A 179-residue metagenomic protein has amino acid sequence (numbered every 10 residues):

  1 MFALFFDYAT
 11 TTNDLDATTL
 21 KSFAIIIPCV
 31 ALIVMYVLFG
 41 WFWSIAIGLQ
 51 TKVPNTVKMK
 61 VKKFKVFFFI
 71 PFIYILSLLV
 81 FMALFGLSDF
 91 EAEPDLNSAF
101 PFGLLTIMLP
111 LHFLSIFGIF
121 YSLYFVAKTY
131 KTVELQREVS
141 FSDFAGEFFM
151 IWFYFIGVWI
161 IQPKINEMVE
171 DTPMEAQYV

Functional and structural regions predicted by a protein language model:
F2-M35, I75-F117: Membrane-helix interface segments in multi-pass membrane proteins
N13-L20, T51-K63, E134-E138: Membrane-interface helix-boundary motifs at transmembrane edges
N13-T18, E167-V179: Low-complexity, intrinsically disordered extramembrane tails and loops of integral membrane proteins
M35-Y36, D143-K164: Hydrophobic, aromatic-rich membrane-embedded alpha-helical segments
Y36-T51, S122-K128, I161-Q162: Membrane-water interface of transmembrane alpha-helices
I45-I75: Alpha-helical transmembrane segments with an aromatic anchor "belt"
I45-V57, A127-Q136, E167-P173: Cytoplasmic membrane-interface regions of multi-pass membrane proteins
I75-L79, L104-F148, I161: Feature detects long, helix-prone N-terminal segments enriched in hydrophobes
